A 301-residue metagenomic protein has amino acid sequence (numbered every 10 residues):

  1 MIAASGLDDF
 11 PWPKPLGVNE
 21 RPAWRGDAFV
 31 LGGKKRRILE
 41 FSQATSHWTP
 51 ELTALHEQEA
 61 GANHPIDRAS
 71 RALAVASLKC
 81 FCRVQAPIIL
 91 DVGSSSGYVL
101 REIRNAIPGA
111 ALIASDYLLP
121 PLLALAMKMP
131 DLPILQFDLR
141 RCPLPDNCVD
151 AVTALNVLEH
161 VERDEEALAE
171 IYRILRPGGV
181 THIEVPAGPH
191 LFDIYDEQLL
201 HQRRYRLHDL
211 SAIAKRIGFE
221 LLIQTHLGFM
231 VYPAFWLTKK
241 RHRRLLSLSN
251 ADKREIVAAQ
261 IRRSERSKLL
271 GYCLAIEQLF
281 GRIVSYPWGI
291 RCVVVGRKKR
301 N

Functional and structural regions predicted by a protein language model:
M1-P145, A151-L155, P287-C292, R300: Conserved N-terminal segment of class I S-adenosyl-L-methionine
I2-V30, E59, V231-N301: A C-terminal cap/extension of S-adenosyl-L-methionine-dependent methyltransferases that defines the acceptor-substrate
G97-Y98, P120, V161-E166, D193: Short N-terminal helix/helix-N-cap motif within the alpha/beta-hydrolase-1
N156-H160: A short His-aromatic
E165-V180: A short glycine-rich, Lys/Arg-flanked "PGG" loop and its adjoining helix->strand segment in the class I
T181-R203, L207-A212: Short, glycine-/aromatic-enriched active-site segment of Class I SAM-dependent methyltransferases
F219-F229: Conserved S-adenosyl-L-methionine
